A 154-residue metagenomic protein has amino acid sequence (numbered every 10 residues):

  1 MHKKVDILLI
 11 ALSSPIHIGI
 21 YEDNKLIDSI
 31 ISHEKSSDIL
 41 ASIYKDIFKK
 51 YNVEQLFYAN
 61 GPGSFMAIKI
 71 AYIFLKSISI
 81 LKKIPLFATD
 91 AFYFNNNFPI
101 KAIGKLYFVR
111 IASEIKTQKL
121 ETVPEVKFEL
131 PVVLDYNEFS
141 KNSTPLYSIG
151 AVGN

Functional and structural regions predicted by a protein language model:
M1-L26, I30-I39, K49, L81 (+1 more regions): Oxyanion-binding and handling regions
K4, S42, Y58, I70-Y72 (+1 more regions): Residue-level detector of functional hotspots within protein domains
E22-N24, N52-V53, Y72-I73: Generic detector of short, locally flexible boundary/turn motifs and exposed helical patches
D28-S29, A59-G61: A short, structure-level motif marking secondary-structure boundaries and short turns
S42-Q55: Phosphate/pyrophosphate-binding loops at sites that engage ATP/ADP/AMP, CoA/4′-phosphopantetheine, polyphosphate
Q55-N60, M66-L86: DPxDG-like acidic metal-binding loop motif
